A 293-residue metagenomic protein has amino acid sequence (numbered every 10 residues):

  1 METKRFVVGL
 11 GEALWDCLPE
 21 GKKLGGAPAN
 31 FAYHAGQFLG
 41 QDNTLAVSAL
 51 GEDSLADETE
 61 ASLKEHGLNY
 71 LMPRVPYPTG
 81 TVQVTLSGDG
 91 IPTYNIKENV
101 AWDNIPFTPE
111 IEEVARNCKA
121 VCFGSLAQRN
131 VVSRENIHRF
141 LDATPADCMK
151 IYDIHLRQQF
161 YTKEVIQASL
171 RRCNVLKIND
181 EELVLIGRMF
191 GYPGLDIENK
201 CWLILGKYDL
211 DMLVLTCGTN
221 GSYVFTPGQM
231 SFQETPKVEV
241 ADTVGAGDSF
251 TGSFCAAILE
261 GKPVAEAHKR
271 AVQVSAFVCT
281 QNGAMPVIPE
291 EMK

Functional and structural regions predicted by a protein language model:
M1-F6, F190, G194-K293: Conserved phosphate-binding/catalytic region of the ribokinase-like
M1-H66, V82, V240-A241: Glycine-rich phosphate/adenosyl-contacting loop at the front of the ribokinase-like
F6, N43, N69, C148-I151 (+1 more regions): Residues at the starts of beta-strands that form the adenosine-phosphate
F6-V8, K119-A120, M149, M212: Structural motif
G11-E12, S48, Y152-I154, I178 (+1 more regions): Active-site flanking residues adjacent to catalytic metal/cofactor-binding acidic residues
Q41-S125, D142, A146: Conserved N-terminal subdomain of the carbohydrate kinase-like
E113-V114, A168-S169, G206: Structural alpha-helical scaffold elements that stabilize or flank donor/cofactor-binding regions in carbohydrate
A120, S125-N199, L203: Conserved beta-alpha-beta core of the PfkB/ribokinase-like small-molecule kinase fold
